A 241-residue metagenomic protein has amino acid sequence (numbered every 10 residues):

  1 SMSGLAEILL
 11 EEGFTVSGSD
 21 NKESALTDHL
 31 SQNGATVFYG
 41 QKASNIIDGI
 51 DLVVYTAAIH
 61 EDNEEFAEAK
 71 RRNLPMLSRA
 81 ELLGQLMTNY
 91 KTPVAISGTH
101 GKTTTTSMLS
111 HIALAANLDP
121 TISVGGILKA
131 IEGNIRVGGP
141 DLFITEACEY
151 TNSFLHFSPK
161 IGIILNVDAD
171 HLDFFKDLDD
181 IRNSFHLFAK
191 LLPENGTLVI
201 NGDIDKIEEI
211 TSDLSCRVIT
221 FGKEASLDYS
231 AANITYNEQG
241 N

Functional and structural regions predicted by a protein language model:
S1-A6: Glycine-rich adenosine-cofactor-binding loop
I8, S31, N45-I46, A57-G202 (+1 more regions): Phosphate-binding loop of NTP-binding sites
E12-H29, P120: NAD(P)-binding Rossmann-fold cofactor-contacting core
G13, G34, N117: Short glycine-rich hinge loops at helix-strand junctions in the catalytic core of two-component histidine kinases
S19-N21, F38-Q41, A80-G84, S123-G126 (+1 more regions): Beta-strand->loop->alpha-helix junctions that form or flank phosphate-binding loops in nucleotide-handling enzymes
T36-G49: Short acidic low-complexity segments
A116, I234-N241: Short, intrinsically disordered, charge-balanced linker/junction segments flanking boundaries in proteins
